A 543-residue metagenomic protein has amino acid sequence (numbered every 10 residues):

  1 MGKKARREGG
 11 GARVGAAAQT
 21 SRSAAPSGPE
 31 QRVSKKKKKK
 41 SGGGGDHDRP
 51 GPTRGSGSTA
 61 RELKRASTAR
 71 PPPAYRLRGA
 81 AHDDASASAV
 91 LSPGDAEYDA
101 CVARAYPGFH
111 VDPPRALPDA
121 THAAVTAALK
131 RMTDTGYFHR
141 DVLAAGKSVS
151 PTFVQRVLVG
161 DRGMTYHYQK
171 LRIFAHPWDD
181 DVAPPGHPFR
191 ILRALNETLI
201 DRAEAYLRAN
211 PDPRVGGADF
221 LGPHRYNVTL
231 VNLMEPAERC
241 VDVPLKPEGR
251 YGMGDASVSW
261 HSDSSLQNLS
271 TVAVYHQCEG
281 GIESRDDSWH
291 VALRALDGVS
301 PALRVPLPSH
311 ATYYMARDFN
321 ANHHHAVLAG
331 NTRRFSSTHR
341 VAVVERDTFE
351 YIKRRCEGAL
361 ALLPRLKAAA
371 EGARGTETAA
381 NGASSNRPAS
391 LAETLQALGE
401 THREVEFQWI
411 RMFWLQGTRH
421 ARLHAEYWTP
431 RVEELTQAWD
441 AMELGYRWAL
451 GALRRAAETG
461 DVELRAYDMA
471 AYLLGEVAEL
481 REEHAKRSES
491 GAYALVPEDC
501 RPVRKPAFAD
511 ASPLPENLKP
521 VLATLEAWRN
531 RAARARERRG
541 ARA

Functional and structural regions predicted by a protein language model:
G2-E8, R13-G15, R22, G28-A543: Non-heme Fe(II) oxygenase metal-center motifs and adjacent flexible, charged/small-residue loops
